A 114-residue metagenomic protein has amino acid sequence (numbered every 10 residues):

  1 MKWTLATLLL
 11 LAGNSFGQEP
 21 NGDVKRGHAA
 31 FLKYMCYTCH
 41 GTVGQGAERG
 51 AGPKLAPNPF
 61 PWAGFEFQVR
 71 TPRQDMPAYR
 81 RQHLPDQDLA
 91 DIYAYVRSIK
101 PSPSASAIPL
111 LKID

Functional and structural regions predicted by a protein language model:
M1-L8: Sec-dependent signal peptide recognition, specifically the positively charged N-region followed immediately by
A12-G13: N-terminal signal peptide c-region/cleavage motif recognized by signal peptidases
E19-V24, K33-Y34, T42, A78-D114: Flexible coil segments in periplasmic/lumen-exposed cytochrome c-class electron-transfer proteins
V24, H28, L32, T42-A78: Gly/Gly-Pro-rich "capping" loops immediately C-terminal to redox-active cysteine motifs in periplasmic/lumenal
T38: Short, cysteine/histidine-rich loop/knuckle motifs that typically chelate Zn2+
